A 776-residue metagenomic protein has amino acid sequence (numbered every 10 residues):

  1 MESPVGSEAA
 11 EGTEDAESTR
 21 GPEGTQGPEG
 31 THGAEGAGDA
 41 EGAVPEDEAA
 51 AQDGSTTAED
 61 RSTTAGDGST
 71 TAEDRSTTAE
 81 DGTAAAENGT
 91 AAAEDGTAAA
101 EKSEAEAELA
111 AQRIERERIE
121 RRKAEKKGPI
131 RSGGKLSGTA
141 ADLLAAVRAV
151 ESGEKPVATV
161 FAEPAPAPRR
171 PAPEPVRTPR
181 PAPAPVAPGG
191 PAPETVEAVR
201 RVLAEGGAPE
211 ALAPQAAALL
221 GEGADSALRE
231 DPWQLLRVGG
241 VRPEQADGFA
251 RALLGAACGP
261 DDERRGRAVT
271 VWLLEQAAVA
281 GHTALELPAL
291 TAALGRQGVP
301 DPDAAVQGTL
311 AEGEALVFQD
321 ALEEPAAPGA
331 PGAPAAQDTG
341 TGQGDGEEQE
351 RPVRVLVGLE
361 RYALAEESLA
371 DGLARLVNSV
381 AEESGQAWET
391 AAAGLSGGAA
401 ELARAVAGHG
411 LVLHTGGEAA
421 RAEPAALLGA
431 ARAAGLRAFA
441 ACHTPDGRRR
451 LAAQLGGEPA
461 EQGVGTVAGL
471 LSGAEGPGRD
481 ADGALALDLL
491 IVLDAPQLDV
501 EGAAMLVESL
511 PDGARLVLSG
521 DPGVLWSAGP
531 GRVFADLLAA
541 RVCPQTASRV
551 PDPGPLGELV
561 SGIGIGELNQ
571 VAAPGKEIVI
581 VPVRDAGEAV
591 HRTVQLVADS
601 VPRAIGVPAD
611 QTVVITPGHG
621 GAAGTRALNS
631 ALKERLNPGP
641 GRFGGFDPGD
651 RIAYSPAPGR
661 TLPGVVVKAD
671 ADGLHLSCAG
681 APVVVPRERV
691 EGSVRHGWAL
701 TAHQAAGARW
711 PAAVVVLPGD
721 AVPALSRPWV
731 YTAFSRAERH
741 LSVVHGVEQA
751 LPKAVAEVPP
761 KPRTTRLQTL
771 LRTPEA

Functional and structural regions predicted by a protein language model:
M1-E17, G21-T57, D74, D81-G82 (+3 more regions): Accessory, non-ATPase domains that flank or precede helicase/AAA+ motor cores in DNA-metabolism machines
R242, L290, L369, D521 (+4 more regions): Residue-level signature of catalytic and energy-coupling elements of molecular machines, predominantly ATP/GTP-dependent
A330-A333, Q349-D480, A486-L489, V542 (+3 more regions): ASCE P-loop NTPase motor cores of helicases and related translocases
A400-A405, G410, E423, L427-A433 (+4 more regions): Conserved helicase motor core of P-loop NTPases
L413-T415, F439-A441, L489-L493, V517 (+3 more regions): Structural motif
A434-L436, P445-R450, P459, A468-A474 (+4 more regions): Conserved helicase motor core of SF1/SF2 NTP-dependent helicases
S655-L662, G719-A721: Short, charged beta-turn/beta-strand-edge "cap" motif at the junction between a beta-strand and an adjacent loop
A669, L676-A776: C-terminal accessory regions
